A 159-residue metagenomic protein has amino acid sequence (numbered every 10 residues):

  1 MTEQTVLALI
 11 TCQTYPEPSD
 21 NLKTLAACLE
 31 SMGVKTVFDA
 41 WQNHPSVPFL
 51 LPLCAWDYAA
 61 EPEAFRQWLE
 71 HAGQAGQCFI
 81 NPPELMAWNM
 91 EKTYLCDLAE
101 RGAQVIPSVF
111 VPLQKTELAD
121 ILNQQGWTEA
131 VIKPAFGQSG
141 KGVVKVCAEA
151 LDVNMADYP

Functional and structural regions predicted by a protein language model:
M1-I80, L85, T93, E117: ATP-binding N-terminal substructure of ATP-dependent carboxylate-amine bond-forming enzymes
T2, A8-L9, L69-G76, E84-P159: Active-site nucleotide/adenylate-binding loops and adjacent lid/helix of ATP-dependent enzymes
